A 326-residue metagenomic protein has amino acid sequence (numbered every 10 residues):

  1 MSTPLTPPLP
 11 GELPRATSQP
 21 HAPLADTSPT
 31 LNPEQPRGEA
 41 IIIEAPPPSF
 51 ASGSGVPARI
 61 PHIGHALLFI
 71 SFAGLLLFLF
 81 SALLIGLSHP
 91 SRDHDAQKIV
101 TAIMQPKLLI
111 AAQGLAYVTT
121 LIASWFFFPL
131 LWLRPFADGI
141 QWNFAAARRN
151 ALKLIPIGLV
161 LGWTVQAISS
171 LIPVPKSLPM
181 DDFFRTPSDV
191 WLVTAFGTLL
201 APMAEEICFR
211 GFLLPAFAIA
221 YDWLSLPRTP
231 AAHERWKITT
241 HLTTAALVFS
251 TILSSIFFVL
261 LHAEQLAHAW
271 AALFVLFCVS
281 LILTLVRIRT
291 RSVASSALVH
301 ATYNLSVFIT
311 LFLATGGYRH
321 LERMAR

Functional and structural regions predicted by a protein language model:
M1-R148, Q166, S170, T302-R326: N-terminal, membrane-interfacial amphipathic/helix-forming hydrophobic leader that caps and precedes the first
H21, G139, F144, R148-N150 (+4 more regions): Residues in flexible loops and secondary-structure boundaries
A51, L161-R326: Transmembrane helix-loop-helix hairpins at the membrane interface of multi-pass integral membrane proteins
A66-F78, G114-I122, A151, I155-W163 (+7 more regions): Alpha-helical transmembrane spans of integral membrane proteins, capturing the lipid-embedded, hydrophobic core of TM
Q97-A102, A151-V160, T243: Charged, low-complexity, helix/coiled-coil-prone segments
R134, R149-N150, L178, D189: Generic alpha-helical secondary structure signal
